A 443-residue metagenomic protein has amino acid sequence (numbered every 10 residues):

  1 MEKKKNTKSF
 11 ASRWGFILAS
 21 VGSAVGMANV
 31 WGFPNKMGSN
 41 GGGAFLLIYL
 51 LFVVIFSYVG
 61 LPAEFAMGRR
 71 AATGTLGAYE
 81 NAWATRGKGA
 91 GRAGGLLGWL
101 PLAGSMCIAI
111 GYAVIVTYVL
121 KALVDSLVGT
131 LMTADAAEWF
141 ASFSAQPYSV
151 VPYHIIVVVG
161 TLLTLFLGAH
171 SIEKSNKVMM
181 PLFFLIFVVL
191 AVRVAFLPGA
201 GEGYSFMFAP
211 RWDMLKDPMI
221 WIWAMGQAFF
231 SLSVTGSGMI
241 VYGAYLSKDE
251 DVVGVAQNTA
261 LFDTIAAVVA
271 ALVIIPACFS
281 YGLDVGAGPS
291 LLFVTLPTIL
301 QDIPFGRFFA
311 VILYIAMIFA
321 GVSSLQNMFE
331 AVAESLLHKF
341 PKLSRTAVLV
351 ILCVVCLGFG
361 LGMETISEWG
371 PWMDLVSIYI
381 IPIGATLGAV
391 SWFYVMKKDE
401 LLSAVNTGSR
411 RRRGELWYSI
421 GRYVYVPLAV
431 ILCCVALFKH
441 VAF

Functional and structural regions predicted by a protein language model:
M1-G32, G60-F65, R69, T73-L96 (+2 more regions): Membrane-interface "cap" regions at the ends of multi-pass membrane proteins
E2-N6, F10, E173-V322, F340: Membrane-embedded translocation segments of transport machinery
K4-T7, N35-N40, R70-L100, A113-H170 (+5 more regions): Inter-helical loop and helix-membrane interface segments of multi-pass membrane transporters/permeases
A11, L18-A28, S105-A109, A113 (+6 more regions): Hydrophobic, membrane-embedded alpha-helices of multi-pass small-molecule transporters
G15-I17, S23, V150-P152, F262-V268 (+5 more regions): Loop-to-transmembrane helix boundary motifs in multi-pass membrane proteins
M27-N40, G160-E173, V192-Y204, K216-P218 (+7 more regions): Transmembrane helix-loop junctions in multi-pass membrane proteins
N35-Y49, G68-G74, S171-M179, G254 (+6 more regions): Transmembrane helix-loop boundary segments of multi-pass membrane transporters
L97-L102, Q146, F329, A333-C353 (+2 more regions): C-terminal membrane-solvent junction of multi-pass transporters and transport-like membrane proteins
